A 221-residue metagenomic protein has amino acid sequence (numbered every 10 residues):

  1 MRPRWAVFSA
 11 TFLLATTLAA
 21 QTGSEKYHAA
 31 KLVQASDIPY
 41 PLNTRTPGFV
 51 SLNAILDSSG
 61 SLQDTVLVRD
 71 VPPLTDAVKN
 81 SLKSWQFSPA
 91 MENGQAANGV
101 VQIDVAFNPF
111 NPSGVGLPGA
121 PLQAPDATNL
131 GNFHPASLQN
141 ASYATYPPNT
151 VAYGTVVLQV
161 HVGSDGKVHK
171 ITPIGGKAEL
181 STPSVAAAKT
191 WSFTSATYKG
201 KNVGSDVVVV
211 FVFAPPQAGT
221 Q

Functional and structural regions predicted by a protein language model:
M1-R4: Positively charged n-region of N-terminal signal peptides that target proteins for export
V7-T17: Bacterial N-terminal signal peptides
A20-Q221: Charge-biased low-complexity segments
